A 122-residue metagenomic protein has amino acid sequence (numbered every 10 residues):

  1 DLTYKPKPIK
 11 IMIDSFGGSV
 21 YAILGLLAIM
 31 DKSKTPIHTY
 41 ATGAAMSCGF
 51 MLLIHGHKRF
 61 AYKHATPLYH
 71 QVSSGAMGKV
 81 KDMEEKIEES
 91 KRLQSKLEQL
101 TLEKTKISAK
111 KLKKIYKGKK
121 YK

Functional and structural regions predicted by a protein language model:
D1-K7: A short, well-ordered alpha-helical element
K7-I9, I37: Residue-level recognition of the N-termini of beta-strands and the immediately preceding loop/turn
I9, G75-K122: Charged, glycine-interspersed solvent-exposed loop segments at helix/strand-loop junctions that cap or gate access
S15-G18, A22-L26, M30-A76, K120-K122: Glycine-rich beta-to-alpha active-site loop
